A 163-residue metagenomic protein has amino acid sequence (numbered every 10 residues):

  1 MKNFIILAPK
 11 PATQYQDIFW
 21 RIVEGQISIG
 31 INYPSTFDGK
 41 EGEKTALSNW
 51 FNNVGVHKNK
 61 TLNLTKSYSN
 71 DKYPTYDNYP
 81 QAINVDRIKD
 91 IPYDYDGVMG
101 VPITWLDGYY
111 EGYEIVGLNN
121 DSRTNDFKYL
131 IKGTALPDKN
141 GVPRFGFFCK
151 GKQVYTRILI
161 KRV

Functional and structural regions predicted by a protein language model:
M1-V163: Class I S-adenosyl-L-methionine-dependent methyltransferase catalytic core
